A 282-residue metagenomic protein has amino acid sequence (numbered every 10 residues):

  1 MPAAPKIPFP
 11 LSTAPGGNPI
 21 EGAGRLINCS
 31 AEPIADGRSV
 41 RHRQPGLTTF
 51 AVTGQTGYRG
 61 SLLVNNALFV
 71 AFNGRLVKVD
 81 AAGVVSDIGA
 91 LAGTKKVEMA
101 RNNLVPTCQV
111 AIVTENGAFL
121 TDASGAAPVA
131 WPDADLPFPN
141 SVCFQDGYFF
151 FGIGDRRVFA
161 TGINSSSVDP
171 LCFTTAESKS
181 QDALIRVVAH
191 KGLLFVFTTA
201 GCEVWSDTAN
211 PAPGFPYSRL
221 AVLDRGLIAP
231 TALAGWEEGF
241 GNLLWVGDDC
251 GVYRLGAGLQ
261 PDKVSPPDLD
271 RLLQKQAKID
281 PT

Functional and structural regions predicted by a protein language model:
M1-V85, F138-T199, E203-N210: N-terminal beta-propeller domains
Q44, F50-V52, A90-T94, A127-L136: Short linear interaction motifs
G54-L62, A92-V105, A134-D146, D182-R186 (+2 more regions): Repeated scaffold domains used in trafficking and secretory/extracellular systems, primarily beta-propellers
R75, G117-F119, G201, G251: A short loop-to-beta-strand structural motif that recurs across blades of beta-propeller domains
V79-I112: A broadly used, surface-exposed interaction patch
G83-D87, G125-V129, S165-C172, N210-S218 (+1 more regions): Beta-strand initiation motifs
A100-P132, F151: Hydrophobic or amphipathic alpha-helical targeting/insertion segments
I185-T282: Beta-sheet-dominated scaffold domains
